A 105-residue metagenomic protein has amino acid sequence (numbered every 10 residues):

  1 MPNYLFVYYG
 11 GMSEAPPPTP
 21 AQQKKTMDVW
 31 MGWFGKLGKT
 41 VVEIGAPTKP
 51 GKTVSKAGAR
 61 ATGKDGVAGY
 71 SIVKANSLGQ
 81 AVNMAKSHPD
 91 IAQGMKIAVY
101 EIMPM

Functional and structural regions predicted by a protein language model:
M1-M105: Conserved, structured core segments of small domains
